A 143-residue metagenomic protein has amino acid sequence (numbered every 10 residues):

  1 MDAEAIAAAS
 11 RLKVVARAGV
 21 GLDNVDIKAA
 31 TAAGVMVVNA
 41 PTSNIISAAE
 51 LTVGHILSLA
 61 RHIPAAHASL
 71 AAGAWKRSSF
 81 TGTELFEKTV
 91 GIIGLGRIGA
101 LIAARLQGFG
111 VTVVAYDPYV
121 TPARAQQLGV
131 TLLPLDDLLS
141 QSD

Functional and structural regions predicted by a protein language model:
M1-V38: An N-terminal-biased, well-structured beta-alpha scaffold segment characteristic of Rossmann-like dinucleotide-binding
A7-S10, R61, L133, S140: Structured loop/turn residues at beta-strand edges in well-structured enzyme cores
A18-G19, G34-I46, D117, L135-D136: Short beta->alpha connector loops at strand-helix junctions that form conserved, small/polar/Pro-enriched
V20, T42, G96-A100: Glycine-rich NAD(P) Rossmann-fold beta1-alpha1 loop
D23-N24, N44-S47, T121: Short gly/pro/ser/thr-enriched loop/turn and capping motifs at secondary-structure boundaries
A33, P41-T89, L101-A104, G108: Phosphate-binding beta-alpha-beta segment of Rossmann-like dinucleotide-binding domains, i.e., the NAD(P)
S78-D143: Rossmann-like dinucleotide/phosphate-binding beta-alpha-beta segment
